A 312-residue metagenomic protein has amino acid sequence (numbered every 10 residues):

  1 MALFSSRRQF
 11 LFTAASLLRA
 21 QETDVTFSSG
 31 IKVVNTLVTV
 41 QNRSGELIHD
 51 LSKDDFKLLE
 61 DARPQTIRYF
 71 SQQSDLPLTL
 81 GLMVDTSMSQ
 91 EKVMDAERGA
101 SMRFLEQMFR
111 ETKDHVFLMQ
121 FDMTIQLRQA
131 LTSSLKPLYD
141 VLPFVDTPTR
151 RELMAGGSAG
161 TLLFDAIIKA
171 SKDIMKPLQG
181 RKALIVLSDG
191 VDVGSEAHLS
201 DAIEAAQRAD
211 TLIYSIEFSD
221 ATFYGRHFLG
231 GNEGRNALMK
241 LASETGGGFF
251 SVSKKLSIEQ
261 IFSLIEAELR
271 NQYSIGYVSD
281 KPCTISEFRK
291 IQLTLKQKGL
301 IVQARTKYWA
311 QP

Functional and structural regions predicted by a protein language model:
M1-R19: N-terminal secretory signal peptides
Q21-P312: Scaffold/interface architecture of coatomer-like assemblies
